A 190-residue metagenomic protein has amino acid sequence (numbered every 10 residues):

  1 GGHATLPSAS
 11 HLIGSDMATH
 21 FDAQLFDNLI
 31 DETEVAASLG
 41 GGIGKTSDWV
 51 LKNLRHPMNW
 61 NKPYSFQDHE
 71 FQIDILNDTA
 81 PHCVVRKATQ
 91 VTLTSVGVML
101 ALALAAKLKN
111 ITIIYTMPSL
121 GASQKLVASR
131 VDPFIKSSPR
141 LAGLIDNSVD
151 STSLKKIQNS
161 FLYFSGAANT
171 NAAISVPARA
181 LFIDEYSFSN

Functional and structural regions predicted by a protein language model:
T5, A9-N190: Phosphate/NTP-binding elements of NTP-utilizing enzymes
